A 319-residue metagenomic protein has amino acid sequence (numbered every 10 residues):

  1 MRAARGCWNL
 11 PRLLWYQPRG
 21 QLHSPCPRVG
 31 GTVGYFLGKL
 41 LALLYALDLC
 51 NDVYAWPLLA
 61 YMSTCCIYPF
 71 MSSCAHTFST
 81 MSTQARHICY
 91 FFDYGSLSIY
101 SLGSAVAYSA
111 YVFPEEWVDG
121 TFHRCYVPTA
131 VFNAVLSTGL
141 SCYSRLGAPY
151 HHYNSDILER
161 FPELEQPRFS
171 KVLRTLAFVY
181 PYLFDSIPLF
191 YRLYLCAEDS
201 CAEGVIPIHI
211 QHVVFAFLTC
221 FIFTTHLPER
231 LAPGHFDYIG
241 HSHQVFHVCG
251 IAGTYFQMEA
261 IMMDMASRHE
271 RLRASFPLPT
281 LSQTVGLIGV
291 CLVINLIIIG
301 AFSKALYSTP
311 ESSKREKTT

Functional and structural regions predicted by a protein language model:
M1-T319: Multi-pass alpha-helical transmembrane bundles in non-GPCR membrane proteins that perform intramembrane catalysis
